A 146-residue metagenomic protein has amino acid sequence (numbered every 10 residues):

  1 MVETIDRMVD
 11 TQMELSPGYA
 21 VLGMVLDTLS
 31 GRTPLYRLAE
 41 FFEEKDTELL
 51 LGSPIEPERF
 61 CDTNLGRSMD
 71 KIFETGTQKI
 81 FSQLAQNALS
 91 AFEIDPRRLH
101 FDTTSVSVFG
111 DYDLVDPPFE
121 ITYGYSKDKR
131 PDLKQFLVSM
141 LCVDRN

Functional and structural regions predicted by a protein language model:
M1-T122, D132-L133, L137-R145: Dynamic "connector" segments at or just before major functional cores
S126-D128: Conserved beta-alpha junction segments in alpha/beta enzyme cores
